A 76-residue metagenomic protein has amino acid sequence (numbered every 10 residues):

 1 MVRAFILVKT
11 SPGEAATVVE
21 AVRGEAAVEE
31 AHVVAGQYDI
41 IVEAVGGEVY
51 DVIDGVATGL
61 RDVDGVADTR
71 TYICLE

Functional and structural regions predicted by a protein language model:
M1-E76: A compositional/biophysical signature of low hydrophobicity enriched in polar/charged and small residues
